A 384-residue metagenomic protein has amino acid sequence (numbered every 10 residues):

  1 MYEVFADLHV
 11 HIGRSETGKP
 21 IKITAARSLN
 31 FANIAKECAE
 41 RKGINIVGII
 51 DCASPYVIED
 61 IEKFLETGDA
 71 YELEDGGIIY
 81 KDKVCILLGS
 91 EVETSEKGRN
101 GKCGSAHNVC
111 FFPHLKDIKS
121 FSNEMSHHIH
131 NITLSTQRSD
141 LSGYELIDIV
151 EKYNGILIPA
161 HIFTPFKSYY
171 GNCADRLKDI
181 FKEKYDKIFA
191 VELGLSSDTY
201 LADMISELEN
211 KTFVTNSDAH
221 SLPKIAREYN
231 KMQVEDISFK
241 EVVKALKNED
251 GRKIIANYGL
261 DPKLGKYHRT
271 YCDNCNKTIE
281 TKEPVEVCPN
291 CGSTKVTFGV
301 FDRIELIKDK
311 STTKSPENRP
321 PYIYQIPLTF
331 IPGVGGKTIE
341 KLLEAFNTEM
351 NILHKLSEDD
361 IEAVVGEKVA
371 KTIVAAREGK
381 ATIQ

Functional and structural regions predicted by a protein language model:
M1-V4, S15, A53-Y56, E62-A70 (+8 more regions): C-terminal functional module detector
E3, T17, I58-F189: Extended substrate/RNA-proximal surfaces in nucleic-acid metabolism proteins
V4-A6, G48, F213-T215: Residue-level marker for buried hydrophobic side chains located in beta-strands that build the well-ordered beta-sheet
H9, D51, C110, L157 (+1 more regions): Conserved, mostly hydrophobic/aromatic
I12-S28: Acidic/histidine-rich helix-loop elements that form or flank divalent-metal/phosphate-binding sites at the catalytic
A26-E40, L177-I180: Short, acidic/polar
A35-V57, I156-P159, A190-V191: Divalent metal-dependent hydrolysis catalytic cores, especially in the metallo-beta-lactamase
H127-H130, L134-Y258: Long, charged N-terminal interaction/targeting segments
